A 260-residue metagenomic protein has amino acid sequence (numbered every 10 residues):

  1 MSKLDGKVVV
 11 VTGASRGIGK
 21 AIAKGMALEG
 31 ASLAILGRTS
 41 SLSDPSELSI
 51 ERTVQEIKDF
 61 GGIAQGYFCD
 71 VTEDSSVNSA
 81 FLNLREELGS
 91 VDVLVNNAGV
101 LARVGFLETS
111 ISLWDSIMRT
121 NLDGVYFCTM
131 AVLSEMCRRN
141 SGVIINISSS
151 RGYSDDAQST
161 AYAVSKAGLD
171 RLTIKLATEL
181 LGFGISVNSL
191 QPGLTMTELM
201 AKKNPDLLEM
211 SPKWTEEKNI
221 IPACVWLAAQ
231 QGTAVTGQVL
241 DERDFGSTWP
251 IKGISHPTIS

Functional and structural regions predicted by a protein language model:
S2-L88, A102, P257-T258: Short-chain dehydrogenase/reductase
G105-F106, L113-D115: Substrate-binding pocket helix/loop in short-chain dehydrogenase/reductase
T109, D155-A163, K175, K203: Active-site loop-to-helix junction immediately N-terminal to the catalytic Tyr of the SDR YXXXK motif in Rossmann-fold
T129, S165: Active-site helix of classical SDR
S134, T178-E179: Alpha-helical segment proximal to the catalytic Tyr-Lys
S149: Residue(s) in the substrate-gating loop at a strand-loop-helix junction that position the organic substrate next
G182, S189-L190, P205, E209-S260: C-terminal helical subdomain
